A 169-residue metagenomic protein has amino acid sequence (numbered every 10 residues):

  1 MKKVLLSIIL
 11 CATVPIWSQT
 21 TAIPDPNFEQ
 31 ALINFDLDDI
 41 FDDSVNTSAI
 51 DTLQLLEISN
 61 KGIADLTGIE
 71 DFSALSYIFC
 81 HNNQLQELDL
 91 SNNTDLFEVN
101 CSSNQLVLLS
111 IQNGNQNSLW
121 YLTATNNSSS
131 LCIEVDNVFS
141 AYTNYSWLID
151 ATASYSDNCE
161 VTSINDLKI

Functional and structural regions predicted by a protein language model:
L5-I8, I16-Y77, T94, S110-S118 (+1 more regions): N-terminal capping/linker segments that flank leucine-rich repeat
E29, F79-N82, S91-N92, S103-N104 (+1 more regions): Secondary-structure boundary/capping motif
G68-I69, L88-L90, V99: Leucine-rich repeat
Q84-Q86, Q105-L108, Q112-Q116: Surface-exposed loop/turn positions within long extracellular repeat scaffolds, especially the passenger domains
